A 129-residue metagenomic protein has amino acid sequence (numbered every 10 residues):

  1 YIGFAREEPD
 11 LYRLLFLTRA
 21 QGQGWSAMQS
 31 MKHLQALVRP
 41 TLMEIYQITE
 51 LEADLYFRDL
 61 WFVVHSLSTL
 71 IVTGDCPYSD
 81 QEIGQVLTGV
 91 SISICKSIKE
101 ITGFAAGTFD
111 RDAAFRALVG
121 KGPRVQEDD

Functional and structural regions predicted by a protein language model:
Y1-F16, G24, M28, W61-V64: Helical hydrophobic small-molecule/effector-binding pocket
Y1-F4, P9, V86-A106: N-terminal hydrophobic signal/anchor transmembrane helix of membrane proteins
R6, D10-R13, M43, H65 (+2 more regions): Charged/polar positions within long, soluble alpha-helices
G22-Q47, D54-D59, Q85-K96: Amphipathic alpha-helical packing segments from all-alpha helical-bundle domains
L51-T73, G84-I94, T108-L118: Hydrophobic alpha-helical segments that form the core of small-molecule binding pockets and/or dimer interfaces
G74-Y78: Transmembrane helix-loop junctions in multipass membrane proteins, especially transporters and channels
I101-D129: Charged, low-complexity intrinsically disordered regulatory/assembly segments
